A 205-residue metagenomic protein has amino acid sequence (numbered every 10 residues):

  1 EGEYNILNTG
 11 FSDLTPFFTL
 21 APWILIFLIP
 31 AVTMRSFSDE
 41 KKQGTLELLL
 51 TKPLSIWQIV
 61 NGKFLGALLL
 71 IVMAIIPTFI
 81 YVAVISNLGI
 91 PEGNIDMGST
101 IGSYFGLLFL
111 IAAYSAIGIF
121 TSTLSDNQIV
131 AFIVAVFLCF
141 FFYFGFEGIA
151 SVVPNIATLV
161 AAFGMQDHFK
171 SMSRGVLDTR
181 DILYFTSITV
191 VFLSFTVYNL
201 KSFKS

Functional and structural regions predicted by a protein language model:
E1-S12, A131-N199, F203-K204: Terminal transmembrane helical anchor/hairpin motif
L7, F11-T19, N61-G62, G66-D126 (+1 more regions): Secretory targeting signals
P16-D39: Long, hydrophobic alpha-helical segments
P16-F17, L46-W57, P77-A83, L124-C139 (+1 more regions): Hydrophobic alpha-helical transmembrane segments
A21-I29, V72, I76, L108 (+4 more regions): Residue-level signal for the membrane-embedded core of alpha-helical transmembrane segments, especially mid-helix
I29-T33, Y81, I117, M165 (+1 more regions): Hydrophobic/aromatic residues in alpha-helical transmembrane segments
S36-G66: Helix-loop-helix units of permease transmembrane domains in multi-pass membrane transporters, especially ABC
D39, A83-N87, T123, E147 (+1 more regions): Transmembrane helix-loop junction
